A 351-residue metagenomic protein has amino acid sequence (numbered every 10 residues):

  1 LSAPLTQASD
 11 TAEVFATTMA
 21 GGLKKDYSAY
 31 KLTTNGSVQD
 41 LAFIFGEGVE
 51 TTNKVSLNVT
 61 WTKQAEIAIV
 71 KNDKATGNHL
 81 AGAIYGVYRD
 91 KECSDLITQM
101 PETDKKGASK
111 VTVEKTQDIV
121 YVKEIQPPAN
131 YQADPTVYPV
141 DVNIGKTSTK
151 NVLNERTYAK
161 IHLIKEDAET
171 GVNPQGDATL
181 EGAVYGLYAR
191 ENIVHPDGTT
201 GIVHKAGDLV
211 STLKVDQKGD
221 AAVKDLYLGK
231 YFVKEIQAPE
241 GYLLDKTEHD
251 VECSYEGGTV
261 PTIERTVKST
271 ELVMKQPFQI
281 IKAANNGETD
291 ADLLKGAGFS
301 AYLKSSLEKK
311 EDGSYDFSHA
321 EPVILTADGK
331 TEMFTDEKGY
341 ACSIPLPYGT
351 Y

Functional and structural regions predicted by a protein language model:
L1-Y351: Solvent-exposed loop/turn and edge beta-strand elements of beta-rich ligand-binding domains
